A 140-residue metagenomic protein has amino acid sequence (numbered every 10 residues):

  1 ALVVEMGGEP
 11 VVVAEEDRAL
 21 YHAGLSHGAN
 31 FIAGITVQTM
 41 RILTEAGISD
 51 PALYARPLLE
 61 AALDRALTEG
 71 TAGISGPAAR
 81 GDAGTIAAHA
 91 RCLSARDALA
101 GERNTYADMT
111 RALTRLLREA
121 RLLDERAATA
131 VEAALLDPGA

Functional and structural regions predicted by a protein language model:
A1-T68, A95: Internal alpha-helical scaffold of NAD(P)-dependent oxidoreductase catalytic cores
A19-A23, N30, S75, A79-A83 (+2 more regions): Solvent-exposed, non-transmembrane amphipathic alpha-helical segments
E60-A127: Interdomain hinge/lid region at the active-site interface of Rossmann-like NAD(P)-dependent oxidoreductases
L122-A140: Short, basic/aromatic-enriched C-terminal tail that caps enzymatic domains
